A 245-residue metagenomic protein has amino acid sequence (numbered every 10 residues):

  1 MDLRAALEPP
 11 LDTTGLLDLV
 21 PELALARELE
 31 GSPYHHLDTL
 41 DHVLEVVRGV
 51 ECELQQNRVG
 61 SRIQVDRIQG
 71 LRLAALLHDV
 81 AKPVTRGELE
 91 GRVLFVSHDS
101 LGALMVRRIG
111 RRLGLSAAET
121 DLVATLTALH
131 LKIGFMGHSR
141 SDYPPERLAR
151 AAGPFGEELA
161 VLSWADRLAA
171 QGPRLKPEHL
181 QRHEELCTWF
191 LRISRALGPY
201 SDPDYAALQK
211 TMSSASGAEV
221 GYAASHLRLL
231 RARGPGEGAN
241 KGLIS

Functional and structural regions predicted by a protein language model:
M1-L89, L94: Acidic/His-rich, divalent-metal-binding segments that scaffold phosphate/diphosphate chemistry
M1-R4, S97-L104, M136, G198-D204: Short acidic alpha-helix initiation/capping motifs at coil-to-helix transition points, especially at protein N-termini
P10, E22-L29, A74, V123-H130 (+2 more regions): Short acidic/histidine-centered micro-motifs embedded in hydrophobic/aromatic stretches that mark compact functional
P10, V46, T127, D166 (+2 more regions): A residue-level signal for conserved active-site and pocket-lining positions in enzyme catalytic cores
L16, V43, I68-L73, F155-V161 (+2 more regions): Short runs of predominantly hydrophobic/aromatic residues within well-ordered alpha helices that form helix-helix
V47, E51, A103, R107-R111 (+3 more regions): Amphipathic alpha-helical segments within well-ordered protein domains
Q56, S61-E178: Divalent metal-dependent catalytic cores for phosphoryl transfer on phosphate-bearing substrates
L168-S245: Charged substrate- and nucleic-acid-binding regions of tRNA-handling and nucleotidyl-transfer enzymes, centered on
